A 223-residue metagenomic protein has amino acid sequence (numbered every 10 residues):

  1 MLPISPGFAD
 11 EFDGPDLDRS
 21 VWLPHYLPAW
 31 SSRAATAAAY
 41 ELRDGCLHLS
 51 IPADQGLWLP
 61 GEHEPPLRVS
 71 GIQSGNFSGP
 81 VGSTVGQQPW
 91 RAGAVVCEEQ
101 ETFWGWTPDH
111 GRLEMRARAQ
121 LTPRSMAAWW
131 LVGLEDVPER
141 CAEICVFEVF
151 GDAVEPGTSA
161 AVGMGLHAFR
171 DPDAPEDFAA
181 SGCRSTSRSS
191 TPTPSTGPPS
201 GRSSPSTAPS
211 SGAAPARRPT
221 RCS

Functional and structural regions predicted by a protein language model:
M1-S223: GH16 jelly-roll
